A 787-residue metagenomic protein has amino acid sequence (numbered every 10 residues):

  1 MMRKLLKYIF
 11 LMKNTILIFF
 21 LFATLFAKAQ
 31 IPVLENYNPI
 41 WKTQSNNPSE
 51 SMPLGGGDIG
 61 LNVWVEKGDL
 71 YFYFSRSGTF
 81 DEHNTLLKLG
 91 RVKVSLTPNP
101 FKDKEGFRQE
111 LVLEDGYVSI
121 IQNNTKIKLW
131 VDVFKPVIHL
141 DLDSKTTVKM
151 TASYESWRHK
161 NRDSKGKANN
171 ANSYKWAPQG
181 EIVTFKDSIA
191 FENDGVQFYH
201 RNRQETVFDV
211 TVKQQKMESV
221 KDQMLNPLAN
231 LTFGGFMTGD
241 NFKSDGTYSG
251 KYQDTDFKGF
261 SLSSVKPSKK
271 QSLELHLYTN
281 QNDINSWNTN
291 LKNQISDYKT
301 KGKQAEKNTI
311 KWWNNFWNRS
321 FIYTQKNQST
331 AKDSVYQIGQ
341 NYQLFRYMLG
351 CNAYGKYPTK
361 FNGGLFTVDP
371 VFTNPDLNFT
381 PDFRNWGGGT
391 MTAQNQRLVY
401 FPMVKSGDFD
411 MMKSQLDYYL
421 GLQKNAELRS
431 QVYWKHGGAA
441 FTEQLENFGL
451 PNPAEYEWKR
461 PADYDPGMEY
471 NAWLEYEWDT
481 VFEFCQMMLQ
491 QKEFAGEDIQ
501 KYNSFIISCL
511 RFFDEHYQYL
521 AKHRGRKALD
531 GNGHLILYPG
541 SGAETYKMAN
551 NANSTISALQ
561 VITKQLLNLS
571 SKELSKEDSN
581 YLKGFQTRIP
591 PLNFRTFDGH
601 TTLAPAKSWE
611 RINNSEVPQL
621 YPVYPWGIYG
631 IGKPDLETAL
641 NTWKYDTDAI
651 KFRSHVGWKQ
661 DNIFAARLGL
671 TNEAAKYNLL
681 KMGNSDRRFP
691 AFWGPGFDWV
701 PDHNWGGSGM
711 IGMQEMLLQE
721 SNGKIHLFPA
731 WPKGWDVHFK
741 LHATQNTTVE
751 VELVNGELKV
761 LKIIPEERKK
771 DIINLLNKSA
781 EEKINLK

Functional and structural regions predicted by a protein language model:
M1-Q30: Bacterial Sec-dependent N-terminal signal peptides
L21, N47, A331, V335 (+10 more regions): Short, charged/polar micro-motifs that form catalytic or ligand-binding hotspots
Q30-W458, I556, D578-D648, P690 (+5 more regions): Aromatic-residue-lined binding/catalytic grooves and analogous aromatic/hydrophobic interfacial grooves in multimeric
T309, N341-L344, M348, N395 (+10 more regions): Alpha-helical packing segments of well-folded alpha/beta enzyme cores
K326, Y347-N352, L398-D410, E483-G496 (+7 more regions): Well-ordered alpha-helical scaffold segments within catalytic/enzyme domains
G339-Q340, T390-N395, G407, E475-E483 (+5 more regions): Aromatic- and histidine-enriched alpha-helix N-cap/loop-to-helix transition segments that scaffold the rims
T367-G389, F441-N503, D514-G584, K759: The feature captures the catalytic groove of carbohydrate-active enzymes
Q486-L520, Y581-E610, Y629-V749, L753-V754: Non-catalytic carbohydrate-binding regions of carbohydrate-active enzymes
